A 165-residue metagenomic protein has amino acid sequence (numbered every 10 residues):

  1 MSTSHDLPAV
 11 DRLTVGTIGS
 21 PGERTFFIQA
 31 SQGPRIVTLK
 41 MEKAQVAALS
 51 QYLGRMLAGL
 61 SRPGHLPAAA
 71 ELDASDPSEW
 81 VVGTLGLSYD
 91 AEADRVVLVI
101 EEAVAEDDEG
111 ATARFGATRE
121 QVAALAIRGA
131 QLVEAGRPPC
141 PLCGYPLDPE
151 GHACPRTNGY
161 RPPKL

Functional and structural regions predicted by a protein language model:
M1-A48, R55-G59: The feature marks the first
M1-S20, T25-F26, G64-T112, G116: Intrinsic, low-complexity N-terminal interaction/targeting segments
R24-Q29, L49, L53, V96-V99 (+3 more regions): Short, structured motif recognition centered on aromatic/hydrophobic residues
P34, V46-L49, A58-L60, E106 (+3 more regions): Short, low-complexity, polar/charged sequence segments that are solvent-exposed and flexible
R35-V81, S88: Short, well-structured hydrophobic secondary-structure segments
L39-M41, I100, V104-P155: Mixed-charge, glycine-accented linear interaction segment located at domain edges/termini
A47, Q51, A91-R95, R119-A123 (+3 more regions): Short alpha-helical interface patches
C154-L165: Short cysteine/histidine-rich metal-coordination sites, predominantly Zn2+-binding motifs
